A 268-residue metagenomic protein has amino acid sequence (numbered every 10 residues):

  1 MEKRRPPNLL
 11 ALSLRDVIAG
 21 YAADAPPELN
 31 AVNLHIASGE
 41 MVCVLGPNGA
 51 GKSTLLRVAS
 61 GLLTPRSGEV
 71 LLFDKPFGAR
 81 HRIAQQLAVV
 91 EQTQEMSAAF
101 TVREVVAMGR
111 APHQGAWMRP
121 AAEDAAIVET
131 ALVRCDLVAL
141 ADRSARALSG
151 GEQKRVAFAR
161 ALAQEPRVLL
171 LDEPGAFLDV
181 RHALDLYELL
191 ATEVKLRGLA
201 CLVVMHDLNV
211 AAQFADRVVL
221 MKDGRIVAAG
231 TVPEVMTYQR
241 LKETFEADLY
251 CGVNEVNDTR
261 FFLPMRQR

Functional and structural regions predicted by a protein language model:
L45-P47: The feature captures the beta-strand-to-loop junction immediately N-terminal to the Walker
S60: Helix-to-loop junction immediately C-terminal to a conserved catalytic motif
K75-A88, T93, F100, W117-A122: ABC ATPase NBD coupling module
A107, A122-L140: Conserved ABC ATPase "signature" region
S144-L148, E152: Conserved ABC ATPase signature
E165: Conserved catalytic motifs of ABC-family nucleotide-binding domains
L169-E173: Catalytic Walker B motif of ABC-type/P-loop ATPase nucleotide-binding domains
